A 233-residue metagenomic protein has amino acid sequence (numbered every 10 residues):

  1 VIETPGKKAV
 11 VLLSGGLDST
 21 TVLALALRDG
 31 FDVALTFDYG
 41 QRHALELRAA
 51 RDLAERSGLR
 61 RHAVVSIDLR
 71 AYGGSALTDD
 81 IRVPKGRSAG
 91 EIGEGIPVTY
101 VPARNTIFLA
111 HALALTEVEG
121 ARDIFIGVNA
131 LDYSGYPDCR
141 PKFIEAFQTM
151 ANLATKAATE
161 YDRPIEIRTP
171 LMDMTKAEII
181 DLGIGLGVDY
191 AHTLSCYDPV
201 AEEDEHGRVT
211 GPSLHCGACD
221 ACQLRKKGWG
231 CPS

Functional and structural regions predicted by a protein language model:
V1-G187: ATP-dependent adenylation/nucleotidyltransferase module used to activate substrates
A121, E202-S233: Iron-sulfur (Fe-S) cluster-binding segments and ferredoxin-like electron-carrier domains, especially [2Fe-2S]
I126-Y133, K176, D189-G217: Mid-to-C-terminal catalytic subdomains of enzymes that bind/position adenosyl phosphate moieties or nucleic-acid
